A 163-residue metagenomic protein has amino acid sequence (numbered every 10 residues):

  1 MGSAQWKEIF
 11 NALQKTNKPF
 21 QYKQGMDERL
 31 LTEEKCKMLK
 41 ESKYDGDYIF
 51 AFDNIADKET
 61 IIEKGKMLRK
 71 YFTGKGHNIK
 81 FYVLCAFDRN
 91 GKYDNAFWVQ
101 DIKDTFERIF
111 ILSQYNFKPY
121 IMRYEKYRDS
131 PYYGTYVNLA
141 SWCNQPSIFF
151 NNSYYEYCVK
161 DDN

Functional and structural regions predicted by a protein language model:
M1-G65, H77-C85, K118-M122: Core AdoMet radical
E63-R69, A96: Juxtamembrane "stalk/linker" segments
K70-H77: Short, basic (Lys/Arg/His-rich) helix/loop patches that form interaction surfaces in the mid-to-C-terminal regions
T73, L84-N163: Auxiliary Fe-S-binding modules of radical SAM enzymes
